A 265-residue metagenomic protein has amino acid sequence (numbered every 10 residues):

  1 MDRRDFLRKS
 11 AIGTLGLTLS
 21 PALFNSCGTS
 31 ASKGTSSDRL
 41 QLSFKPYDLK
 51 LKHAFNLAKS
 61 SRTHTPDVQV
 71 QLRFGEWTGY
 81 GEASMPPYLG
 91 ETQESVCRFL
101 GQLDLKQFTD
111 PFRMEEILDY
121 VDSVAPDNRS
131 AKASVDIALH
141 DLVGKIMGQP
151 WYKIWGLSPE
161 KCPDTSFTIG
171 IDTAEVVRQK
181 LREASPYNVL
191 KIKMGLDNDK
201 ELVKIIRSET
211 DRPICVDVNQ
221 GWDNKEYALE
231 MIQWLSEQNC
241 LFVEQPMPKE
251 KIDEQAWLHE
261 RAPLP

Functional and structural regions predicted by a protein language model:
D5-S26: N-terminal export signals
A22-N56, R73: C-terminal segment of N-terminal export signals and the immediately downstream linker at the start of the mature
S36-F44, L72-R73, T78-I146: Metal- or metallocofactor-binding catalytic centers and their adjacent structured scaffolds across diverse enzyme
P163-T173: Active-site mouth loops of central-metabolism enzymes
D172-E183, A228-E230: Short, acidic/polar
E183-L190: Catalytic domains of carbohydrate-active enzymes, especially glycoside hydrolases
I192, D197-P265: Catalytic core of soluble alpha/beta enzymes
